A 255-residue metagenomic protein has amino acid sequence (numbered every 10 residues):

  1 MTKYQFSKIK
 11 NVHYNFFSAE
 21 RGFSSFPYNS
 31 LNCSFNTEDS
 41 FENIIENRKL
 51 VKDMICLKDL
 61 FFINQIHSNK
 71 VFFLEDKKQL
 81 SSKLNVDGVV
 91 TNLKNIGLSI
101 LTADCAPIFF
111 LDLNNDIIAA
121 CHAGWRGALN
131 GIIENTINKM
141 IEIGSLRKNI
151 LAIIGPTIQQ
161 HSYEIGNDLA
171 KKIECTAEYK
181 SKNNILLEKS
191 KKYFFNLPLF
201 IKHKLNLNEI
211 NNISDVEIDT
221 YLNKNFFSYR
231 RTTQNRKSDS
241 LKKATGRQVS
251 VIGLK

Functional and structural regions predicted by a protein language model:
M1-K255: Active-site microenvironment for binding and transforming phosphate-containing groups
